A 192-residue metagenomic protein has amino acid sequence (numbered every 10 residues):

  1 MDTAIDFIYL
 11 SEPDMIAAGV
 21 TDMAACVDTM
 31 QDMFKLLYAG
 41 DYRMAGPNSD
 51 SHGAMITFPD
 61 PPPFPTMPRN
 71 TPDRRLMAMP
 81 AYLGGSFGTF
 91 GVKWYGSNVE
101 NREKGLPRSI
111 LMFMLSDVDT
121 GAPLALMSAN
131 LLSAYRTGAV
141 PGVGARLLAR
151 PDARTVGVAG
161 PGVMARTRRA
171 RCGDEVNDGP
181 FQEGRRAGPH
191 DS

Functional and structural regions predicted by a protein language model:
M1-S133: N-terminal ligand-binding/catalytic initiation module
G138-G144, L148-S192: Glycine-rich adenosine-cofactor-binding loop
